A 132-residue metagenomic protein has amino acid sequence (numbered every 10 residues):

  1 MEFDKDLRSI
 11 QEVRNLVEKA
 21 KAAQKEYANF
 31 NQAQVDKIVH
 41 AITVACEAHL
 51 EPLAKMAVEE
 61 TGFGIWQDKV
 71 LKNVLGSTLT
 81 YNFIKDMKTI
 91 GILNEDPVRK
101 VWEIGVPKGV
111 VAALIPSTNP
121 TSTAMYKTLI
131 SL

Functional and structural regions predicted by a protein language model:
M1-E103: N-terminal Rossmann-like NAD(P)+-binding subdomain of aldehyde/semialdehyde dehydrogenases
M87-L132: Conserved small-residue-rich beta-alpha loop and adjacent elements that most often cradle the phosphate/pyrophosphate
